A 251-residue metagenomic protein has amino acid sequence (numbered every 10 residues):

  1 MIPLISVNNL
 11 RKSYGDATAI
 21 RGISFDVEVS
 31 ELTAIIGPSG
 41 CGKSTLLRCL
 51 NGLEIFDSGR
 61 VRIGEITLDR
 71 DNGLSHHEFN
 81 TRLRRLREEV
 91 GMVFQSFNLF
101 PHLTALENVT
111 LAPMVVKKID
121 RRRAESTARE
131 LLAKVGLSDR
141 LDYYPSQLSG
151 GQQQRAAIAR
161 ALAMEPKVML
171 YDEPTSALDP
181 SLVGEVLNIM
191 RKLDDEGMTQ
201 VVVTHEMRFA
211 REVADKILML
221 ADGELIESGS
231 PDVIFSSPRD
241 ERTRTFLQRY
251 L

Functional and structural regions predicted by a protein language model:
I2-P231: ABC family nucleotide-binding domain
L220-D222, S228-L251: C-terminal boundary and immediately downstream tail of ABC-type ATPase nucleotide-binding domains
